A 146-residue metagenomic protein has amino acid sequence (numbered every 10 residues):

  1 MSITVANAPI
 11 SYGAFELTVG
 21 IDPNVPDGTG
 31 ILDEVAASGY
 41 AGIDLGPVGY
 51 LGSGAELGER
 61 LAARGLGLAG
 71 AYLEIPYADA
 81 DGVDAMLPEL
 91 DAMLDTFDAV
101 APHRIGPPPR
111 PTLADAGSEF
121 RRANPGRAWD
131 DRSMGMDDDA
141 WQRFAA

Functional and structural regions predicted by a protein language model:
M1-I105, M136-A146: N-terminal pre-domain/capping segments
A99-S133: Active-site groove signature of glycoside hydrolases
